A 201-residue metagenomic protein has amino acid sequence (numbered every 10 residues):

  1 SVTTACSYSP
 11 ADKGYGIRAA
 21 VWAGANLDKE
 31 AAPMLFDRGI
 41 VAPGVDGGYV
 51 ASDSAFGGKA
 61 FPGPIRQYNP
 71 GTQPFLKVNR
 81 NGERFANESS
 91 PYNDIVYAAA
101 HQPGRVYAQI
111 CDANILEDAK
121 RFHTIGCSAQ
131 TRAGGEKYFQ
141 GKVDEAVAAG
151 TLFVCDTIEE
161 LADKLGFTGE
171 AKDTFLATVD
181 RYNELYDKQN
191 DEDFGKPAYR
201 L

Functional and structural regions predicted by a protein language model:
S1-V45, V96: Glycine-rich loop(s) and the adjacent beta-strand/alpha-helix scaffold that form part
D12-Y15, D112, D118, D191-D193: Acidic side chains
A23-L27, N114, Y186: A generic secondary-structure signal for well-formed alpha-helical elements
G39-D180, E184: FAD cofactor-binding and catalytic pocket of flavoenzymes
D173-L201: A glycine-rich dinucleotide-binding beta-alpha-beta segment and adjacent secondary-structure elements that constitute
